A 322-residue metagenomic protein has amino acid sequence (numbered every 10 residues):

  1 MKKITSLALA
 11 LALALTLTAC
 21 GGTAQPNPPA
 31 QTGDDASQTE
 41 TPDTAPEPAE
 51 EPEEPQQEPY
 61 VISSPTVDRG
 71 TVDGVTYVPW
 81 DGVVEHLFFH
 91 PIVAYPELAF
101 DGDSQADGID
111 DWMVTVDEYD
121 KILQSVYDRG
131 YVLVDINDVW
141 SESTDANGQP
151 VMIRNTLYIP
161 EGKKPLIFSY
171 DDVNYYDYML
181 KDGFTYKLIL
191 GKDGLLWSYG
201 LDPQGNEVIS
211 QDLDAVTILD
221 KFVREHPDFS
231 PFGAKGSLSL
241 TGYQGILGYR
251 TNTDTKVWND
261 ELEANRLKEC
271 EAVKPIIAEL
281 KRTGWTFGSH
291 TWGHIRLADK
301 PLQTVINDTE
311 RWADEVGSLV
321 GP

Functional and structural regions predicted by a protein language model:
M1-L11: Positively charged n-region of N-terminal signal peptides that target proteins for export
T16-A19: C-terminal motif of bacterial Sec signal peptides marking the signal peptidase cleavage site
G21-T23: Bacterial signal peptide processing site
S37-E85, P96: N-terminal low-complexity, Pro/Thr/Ser-rich intrinsically disordered segments that act as propeptides or flexible
V67-H86, H90, I109, K187 (+1 more regions): N-terminal regions that are enriched for targeting/export leaders and immediately downstream pro/stem segments
D73-T76, M152-Y158, H226-D228: Catalytic micro-motifs at enzyme active sites that drive phosphoryl/nucleotidyl and oxygen chemistry
L87-A99, I159-L166, V173-P322: Metal-dependent polysaccharide deacetylase catalytic core of the NodB/CE4 family, i.e., the active-site-bearing domain
T115-M152, K268, A272, G317-V320: C-terminal domain-boundary segment and adjacent tail
